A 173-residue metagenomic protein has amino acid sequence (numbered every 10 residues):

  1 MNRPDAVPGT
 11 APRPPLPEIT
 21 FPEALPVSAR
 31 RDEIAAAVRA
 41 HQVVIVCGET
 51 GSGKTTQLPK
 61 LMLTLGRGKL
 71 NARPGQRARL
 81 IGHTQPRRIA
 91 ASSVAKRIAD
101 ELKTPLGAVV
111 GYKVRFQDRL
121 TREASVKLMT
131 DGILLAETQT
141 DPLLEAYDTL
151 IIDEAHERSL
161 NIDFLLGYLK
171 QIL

Functional and structural regions predicted by a protein language model:
M1-V43, P59-P74: Helicase-associated low-complexity/disordered flanking segments
A37, Q42-L173: Conserved P-loop/Walker A NTP-binding site and adjacent catalytic elements of P-loop NTPases
